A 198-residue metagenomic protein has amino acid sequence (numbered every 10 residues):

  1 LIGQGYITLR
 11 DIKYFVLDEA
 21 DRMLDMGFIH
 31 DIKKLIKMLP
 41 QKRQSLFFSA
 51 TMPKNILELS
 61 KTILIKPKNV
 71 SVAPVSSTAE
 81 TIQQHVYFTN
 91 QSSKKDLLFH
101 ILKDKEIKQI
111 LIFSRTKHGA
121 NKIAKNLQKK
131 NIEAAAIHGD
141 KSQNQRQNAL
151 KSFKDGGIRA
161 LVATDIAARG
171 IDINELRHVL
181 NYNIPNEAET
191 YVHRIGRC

Functional and structural regions predicted by a protein language model:
L1-C198: Conserved helicase RecA-like core
